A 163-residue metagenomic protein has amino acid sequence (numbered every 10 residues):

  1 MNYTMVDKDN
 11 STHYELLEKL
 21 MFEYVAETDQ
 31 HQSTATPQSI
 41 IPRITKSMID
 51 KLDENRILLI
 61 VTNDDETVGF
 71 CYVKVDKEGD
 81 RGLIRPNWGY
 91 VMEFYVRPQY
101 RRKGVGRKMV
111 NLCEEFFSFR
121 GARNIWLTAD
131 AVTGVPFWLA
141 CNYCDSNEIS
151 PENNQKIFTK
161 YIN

Functional and structural regions predicted by a protein language model:
T4-T12, L16-P86, Y90-M92: Acetyl-CoA-dependent GNAT
D7-K8, V96, A129: Conserved residues at beta->alpha junctions
L20-Y24, F116, F137, C141: Alpha-helical interaction/dimerization surfaces of two-component signaling modules
R56, N153-T159: Short hydrophobic/aromatic beta-strand or adjacent loop that forms the aromatic wall/cage of a ligand/substrate-binding
V75-E78, Q99, V132-G134: Short coil/turn motifs at secondary-structure junctions
E93-V96, R102-E115, A140: Conserved acetyl-CoA-binding loop-helix of GNAT-fold acetyltransferases
R107, F119, A131-Q155: Conserved active-site alpha-helix within GNAT-family acetyltransferase domains
V110, F117-D130: Conserved GNAT acetyl-CoA-binding A-motif
